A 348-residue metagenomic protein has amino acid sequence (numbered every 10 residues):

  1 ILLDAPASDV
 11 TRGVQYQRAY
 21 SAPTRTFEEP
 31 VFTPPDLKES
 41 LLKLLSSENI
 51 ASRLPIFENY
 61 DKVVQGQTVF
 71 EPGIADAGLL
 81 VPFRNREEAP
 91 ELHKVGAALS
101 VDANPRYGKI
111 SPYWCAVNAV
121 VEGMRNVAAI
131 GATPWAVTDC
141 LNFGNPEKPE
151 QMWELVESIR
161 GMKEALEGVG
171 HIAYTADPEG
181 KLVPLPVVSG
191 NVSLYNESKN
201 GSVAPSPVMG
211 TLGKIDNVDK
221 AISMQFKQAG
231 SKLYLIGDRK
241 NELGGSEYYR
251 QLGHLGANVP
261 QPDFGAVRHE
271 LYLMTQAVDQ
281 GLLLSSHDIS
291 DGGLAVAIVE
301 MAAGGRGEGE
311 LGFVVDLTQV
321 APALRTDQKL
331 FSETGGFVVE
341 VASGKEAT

Functional and structural regions predicted by a protein language model:
I1-T348: Glycine/proline-enriched, intrinsically flexible loops and inter-domain linkers
